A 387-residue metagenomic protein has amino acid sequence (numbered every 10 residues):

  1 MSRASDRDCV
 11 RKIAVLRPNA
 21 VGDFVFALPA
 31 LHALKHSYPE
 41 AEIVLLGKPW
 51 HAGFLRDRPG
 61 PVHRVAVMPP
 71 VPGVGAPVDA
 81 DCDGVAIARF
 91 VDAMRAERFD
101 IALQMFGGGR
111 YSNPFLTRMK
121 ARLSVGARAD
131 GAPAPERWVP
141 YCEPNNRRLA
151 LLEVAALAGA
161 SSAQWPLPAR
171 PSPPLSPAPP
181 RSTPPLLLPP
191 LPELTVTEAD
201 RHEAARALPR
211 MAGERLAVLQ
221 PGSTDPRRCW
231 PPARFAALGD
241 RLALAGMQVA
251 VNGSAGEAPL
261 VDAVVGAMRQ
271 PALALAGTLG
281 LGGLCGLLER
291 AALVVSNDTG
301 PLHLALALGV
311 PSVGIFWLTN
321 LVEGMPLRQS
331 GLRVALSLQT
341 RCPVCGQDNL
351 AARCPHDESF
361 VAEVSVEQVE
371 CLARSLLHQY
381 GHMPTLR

Functional and structural regions predicted by a protein language model:
M1-R387: Catalytic machinery of carbohydrate-active enzymes, primarily nucleotide-sugar-dependent glycosyltransferases
